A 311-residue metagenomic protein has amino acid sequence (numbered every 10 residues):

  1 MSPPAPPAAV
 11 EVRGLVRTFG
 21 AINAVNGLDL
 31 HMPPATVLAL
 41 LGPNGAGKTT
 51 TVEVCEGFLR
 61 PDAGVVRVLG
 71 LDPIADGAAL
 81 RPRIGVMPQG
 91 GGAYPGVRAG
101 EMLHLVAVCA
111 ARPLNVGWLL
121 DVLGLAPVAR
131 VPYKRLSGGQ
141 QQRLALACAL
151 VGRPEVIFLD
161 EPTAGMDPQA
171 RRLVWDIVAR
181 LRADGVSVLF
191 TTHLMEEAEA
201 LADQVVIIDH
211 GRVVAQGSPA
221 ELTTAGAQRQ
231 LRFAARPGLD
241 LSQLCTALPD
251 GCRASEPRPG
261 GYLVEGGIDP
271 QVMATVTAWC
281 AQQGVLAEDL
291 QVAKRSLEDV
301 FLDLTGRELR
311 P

Functional and structural regions predicted by a protein language model:
M1-V16, R307-P311: ABC-family P-loop ATPase nucleotide-binding domain
P7-V10, R17-D209, V214-A215: ABC transporter nucleotide-binding domains
R13, A234, Q291-A293: Solvent-exposed beta-strand sheet faces enriched in polar/charged residues
L71-I74, V213, G238, G267-P270 (+1 more regions): Short, surface-exposed acidic/glycine-rich loop or hinge patches that mediate macromolecular interfaces
W175-G267: ABC transporter nucleotide-binding domain
I268-P311: C-terminal coupling/interaction segments
